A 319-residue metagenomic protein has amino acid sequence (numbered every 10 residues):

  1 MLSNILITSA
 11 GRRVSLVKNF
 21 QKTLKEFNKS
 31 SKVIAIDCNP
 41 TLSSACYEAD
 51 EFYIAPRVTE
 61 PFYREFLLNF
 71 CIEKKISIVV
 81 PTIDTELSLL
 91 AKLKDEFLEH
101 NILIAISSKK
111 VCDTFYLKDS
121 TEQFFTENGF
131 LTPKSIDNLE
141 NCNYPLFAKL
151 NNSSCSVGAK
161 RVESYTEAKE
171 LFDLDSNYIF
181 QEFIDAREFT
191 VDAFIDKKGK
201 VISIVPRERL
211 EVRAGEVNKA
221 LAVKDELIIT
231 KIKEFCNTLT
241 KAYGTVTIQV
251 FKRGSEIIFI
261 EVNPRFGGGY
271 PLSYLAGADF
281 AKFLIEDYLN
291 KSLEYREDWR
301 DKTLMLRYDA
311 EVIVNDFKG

Functional and structural regions predicted by a protein language model:
M1-A105: ATP-binding N-terminal substructure of ATP-dependent carboxylate-amine bond-forming enzymes
N28-S30, Y243-T247: Short secondary-structure junction motifs
L98, K109-A186, K197-K200, E226-T230: Active-site nucleotide/adenylate-binding loops and adjacent lid/helix of ATP-dependent enzymes
E127, R253, K282-G319: Peripheral (often C-terminal) accessory segments that flank ATP-dependent C-N-forming ligase machineries
E163, Q181-K241, T245, K252 (+3 more regions): ATP-dependent carboxylate/phosphate-activation module, predominantly the ATP-grasp catalytic core and closely related
E256-I257: Conserved protein kinase catalytic/activation segment
